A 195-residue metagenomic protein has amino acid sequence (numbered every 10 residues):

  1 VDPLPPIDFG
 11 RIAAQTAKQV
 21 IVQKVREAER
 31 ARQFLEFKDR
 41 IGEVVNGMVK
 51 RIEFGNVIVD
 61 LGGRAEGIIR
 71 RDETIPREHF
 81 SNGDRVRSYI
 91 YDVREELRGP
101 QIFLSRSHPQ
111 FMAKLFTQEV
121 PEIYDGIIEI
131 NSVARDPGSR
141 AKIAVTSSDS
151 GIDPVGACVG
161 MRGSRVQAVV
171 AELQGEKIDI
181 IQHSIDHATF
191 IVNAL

Functional and structural regions predicted by a protein language model:
V1-L195: RNA-contacting regions in translation and RNA-metabolism proteins, encompassing KH/S1 modules where present
